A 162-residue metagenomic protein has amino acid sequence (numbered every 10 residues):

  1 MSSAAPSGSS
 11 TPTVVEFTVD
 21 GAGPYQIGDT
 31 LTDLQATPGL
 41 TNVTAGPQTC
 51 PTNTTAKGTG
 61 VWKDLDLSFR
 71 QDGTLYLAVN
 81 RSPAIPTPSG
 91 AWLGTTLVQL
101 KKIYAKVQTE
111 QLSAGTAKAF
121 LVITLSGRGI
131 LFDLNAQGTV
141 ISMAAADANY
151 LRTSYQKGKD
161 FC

Functional and structural regions predicted by a protein language model:
M1-E110, Q137-C162: Short helix/turn-capping signatures at newly exposed starts of structured segments
P51-T54, A117-L121: Short beta-strand micro-motifs in enzyme catalytic cores
V107-F120: Acidic, glycine-rich flexible loop segments
K118-A136: Conserved N-terminal glycine/acidic-rich loop preference
